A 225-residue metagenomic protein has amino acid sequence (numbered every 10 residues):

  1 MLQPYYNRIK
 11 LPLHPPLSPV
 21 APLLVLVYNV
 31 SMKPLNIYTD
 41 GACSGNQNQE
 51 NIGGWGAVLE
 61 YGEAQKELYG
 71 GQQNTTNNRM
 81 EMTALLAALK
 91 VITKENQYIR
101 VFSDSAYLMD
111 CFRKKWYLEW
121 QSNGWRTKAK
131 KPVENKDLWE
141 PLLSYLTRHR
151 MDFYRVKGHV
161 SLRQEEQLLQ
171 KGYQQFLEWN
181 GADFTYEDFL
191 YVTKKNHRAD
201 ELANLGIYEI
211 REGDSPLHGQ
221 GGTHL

Functional and structural regions predicted by a protein language model:
Y6, K10, V27-Y28: Short, positively charged and aromatic/hydrophobic N-terminal segments
V20-A21, V25-V30: Acidic, Ala/Val/Gly-enriched low-complexity intrinsically disordered segments
Y28-R79, K90-I92, Q97, F112 (+4 more regions): RNase H-like nuclease fold core
A42-Q47, L86-N196: RNase H catalytic domain
E81, L85: Short, conserved alpha-helix that lines the donor NDP-sugar binding/gating region of sugar-transfer enzymes
Y98-Y107, G213-L225: Charge-dense, low-complexity polyampholytic segments
